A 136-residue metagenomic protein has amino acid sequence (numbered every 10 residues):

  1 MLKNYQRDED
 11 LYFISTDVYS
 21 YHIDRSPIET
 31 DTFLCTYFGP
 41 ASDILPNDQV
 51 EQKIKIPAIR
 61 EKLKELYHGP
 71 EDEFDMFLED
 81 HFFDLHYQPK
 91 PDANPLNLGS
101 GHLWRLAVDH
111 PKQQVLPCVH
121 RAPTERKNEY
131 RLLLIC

Functional and structural regions predicted by a protein language model:
M1-D10: Signature of the catalytic double-stranded beta-helix
L2, F38, A107-V108: Short His-Asn-centered micro-motif
L11-F13, C136: Short beta-strand element of the conserved SAM-dependent methyltransferase core
F13-S15, S26-I28, R126-N128: A short catalytic or substrate-binding loop motif that flags glycine-/basic-rich loops and adjacent residues that bind
S15-D17, L116: Residues that act as N-cap/strand-start positions at coil-to-secondary-structure junctions
D17-G99: Catalytic core of non-heme Fe(II) oxygenases with the double-stranded beta-helix
D80-C136: Catalytic core of Fe(II)/2-oxoglutarate
